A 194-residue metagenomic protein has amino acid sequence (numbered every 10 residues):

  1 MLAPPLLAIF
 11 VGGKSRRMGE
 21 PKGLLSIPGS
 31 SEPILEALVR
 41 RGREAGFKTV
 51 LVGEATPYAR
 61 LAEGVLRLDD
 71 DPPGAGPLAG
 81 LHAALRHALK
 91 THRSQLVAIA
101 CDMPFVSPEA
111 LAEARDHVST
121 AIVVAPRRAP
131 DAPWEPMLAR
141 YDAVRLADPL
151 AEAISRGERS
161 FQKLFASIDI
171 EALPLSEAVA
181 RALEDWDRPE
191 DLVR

Functional and structural regions predicted by a protein language model:
L2-A182, P189-E190: Nucleotide and nucleotide-moiety/phosphate-recognizing core
